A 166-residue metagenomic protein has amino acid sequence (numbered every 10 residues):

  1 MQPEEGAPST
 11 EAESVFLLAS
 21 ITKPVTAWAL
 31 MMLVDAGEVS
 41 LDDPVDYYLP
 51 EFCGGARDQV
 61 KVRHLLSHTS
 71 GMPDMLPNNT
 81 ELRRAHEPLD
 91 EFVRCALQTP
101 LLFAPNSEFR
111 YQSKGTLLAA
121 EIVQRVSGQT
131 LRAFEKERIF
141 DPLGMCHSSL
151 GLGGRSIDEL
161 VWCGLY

Functional and structural regions predicted by a protein language model:
M1-L18, E38-S40: Short, conserved catalytic-motif segment at the N-terminal edge
Q2-E4, G55-Y166: Short, surface-exposed loop or secondary-structure junction motifs that flank catalytic or metal-binding residues
S9, L17, P44-Y48, C95: Conserved beta-strand positions that form and line the central face of beta-propeller blades
F16-A19, F109-Y111: Catalytic tyrosine of NAD(P)H-dependent dehydrogenase/reductases that use a Tyr as the general acid/base
L17-D42, T116-Q124: Active-site SXXK
A29-V34, L49, L66-P73: Generic hydrophobic/packing signal
L41-G55, P142-L143: Short, glycine/proline-biased beta-turn/loop segments that scaffold the active-site neighborhood
